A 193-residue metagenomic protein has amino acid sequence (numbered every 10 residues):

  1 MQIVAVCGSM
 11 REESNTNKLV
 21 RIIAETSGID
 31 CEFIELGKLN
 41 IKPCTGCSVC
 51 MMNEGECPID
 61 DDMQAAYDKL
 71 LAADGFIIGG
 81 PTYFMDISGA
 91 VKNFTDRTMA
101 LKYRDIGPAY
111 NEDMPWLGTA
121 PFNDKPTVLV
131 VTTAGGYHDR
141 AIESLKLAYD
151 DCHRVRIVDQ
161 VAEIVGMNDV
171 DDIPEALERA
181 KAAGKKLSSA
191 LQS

Functional and structural regions predicted by a protein language model:
M1-R104, M167-S193: N-terminal beta1-alpha1-beta2 submodule of the flavodoxin-like/Rossmannoid cofactor-binding fold
C31, R156-I157: Hydrophobic anchor at the start of a short beta-strand that flanks the dinucleotide cofactor-binding loop
Y103-R156: Short, glycine-/small-residue-rich phosphate/pyrophosphate-handling segment
V158-E163: Beta-strand-loop-alpha "switch" segments that mediate conformational coupling across diverse proteins
